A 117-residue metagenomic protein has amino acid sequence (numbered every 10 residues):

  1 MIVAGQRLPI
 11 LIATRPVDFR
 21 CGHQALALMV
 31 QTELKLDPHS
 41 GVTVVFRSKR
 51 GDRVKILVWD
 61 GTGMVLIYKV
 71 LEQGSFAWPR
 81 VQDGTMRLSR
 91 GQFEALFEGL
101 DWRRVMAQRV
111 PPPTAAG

Functional and structural regions predicted by a protein language model:
M1-G117: Polybasic/polar functional segments that serve as interface/processing modules
